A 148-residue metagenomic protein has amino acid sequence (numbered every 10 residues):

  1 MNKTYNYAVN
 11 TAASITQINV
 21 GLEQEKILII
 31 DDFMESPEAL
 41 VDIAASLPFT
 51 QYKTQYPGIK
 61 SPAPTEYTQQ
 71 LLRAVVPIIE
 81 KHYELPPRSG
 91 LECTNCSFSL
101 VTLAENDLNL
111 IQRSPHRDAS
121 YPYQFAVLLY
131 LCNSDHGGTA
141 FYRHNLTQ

Functional and structural regions predicted by a protein language model:
M1-Q148: Fe(II)/2-oxoglutarate oxygenase catalytic core
